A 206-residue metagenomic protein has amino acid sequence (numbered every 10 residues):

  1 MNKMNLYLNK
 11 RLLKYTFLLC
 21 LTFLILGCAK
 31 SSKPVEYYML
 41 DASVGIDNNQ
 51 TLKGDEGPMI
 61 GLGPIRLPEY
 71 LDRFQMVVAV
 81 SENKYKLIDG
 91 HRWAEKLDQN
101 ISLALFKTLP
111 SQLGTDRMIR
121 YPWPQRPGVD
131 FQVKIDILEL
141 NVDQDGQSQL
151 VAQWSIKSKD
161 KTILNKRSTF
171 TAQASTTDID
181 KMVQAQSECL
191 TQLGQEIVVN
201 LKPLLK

Functional and structural regions predicted by a protein language model:
N2-F17: Bacterial N-terminal signal peptides that target proteins for export
L24-G27: C-terminal motif of bacterial Sec signal peptides marking the signal peptidase cleavage site
A29-D47, Q112-D160: Surface-exposed short loop/turn segments
A29-Q50, T176-K206: C-terminal/domain-edge helix-coil "capping" segments
E56-Q125: N-terminal segment of the mature soluble domain
M59-P64, V77, Q132-D136, Q149-Q153 (+1 more regions): Soluble periplasmic/extracytoplasmic beta-strand elements of cell-envelope proteins
K84-R92, K161-Q192: Short secondary-structure boundary motifs at beta->alpha junctions and helix caps
